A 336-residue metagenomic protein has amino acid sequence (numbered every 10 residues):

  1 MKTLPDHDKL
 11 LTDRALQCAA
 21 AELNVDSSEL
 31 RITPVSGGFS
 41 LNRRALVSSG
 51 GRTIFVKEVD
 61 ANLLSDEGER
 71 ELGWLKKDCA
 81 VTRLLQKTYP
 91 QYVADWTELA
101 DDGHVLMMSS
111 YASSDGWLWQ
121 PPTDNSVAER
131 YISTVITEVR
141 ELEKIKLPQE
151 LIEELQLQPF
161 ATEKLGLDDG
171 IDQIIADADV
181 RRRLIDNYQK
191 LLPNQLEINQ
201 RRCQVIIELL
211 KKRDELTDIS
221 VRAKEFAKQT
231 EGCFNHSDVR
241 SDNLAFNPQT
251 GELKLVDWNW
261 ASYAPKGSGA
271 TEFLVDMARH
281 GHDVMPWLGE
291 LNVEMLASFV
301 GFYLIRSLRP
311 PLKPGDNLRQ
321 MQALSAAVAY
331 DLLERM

Functional and structural regions predicted by a protein language model:
M1-T33: Juxta-kinase regulatory segment immediately upstream of eukaryotic protein kinase catalytic domains
R14-S27, I145-H236, N247: An alpha-helical support segment within catalytic cores of ATP-dependent transferases
S40, I54-T97, T123-E138, M277: A conserved alpha-helical element in kinase catalytic cores
L41-V47: ATP phosphate-binding glycine-rich loop
G103-D115: Conserved short submotifs of the Hanks-type protein kinase catalytic core that shape the nucleotide-binding pocket
D115-E163: Conserved kinase catalytic-core helix
G232-F234, R240-S241, A245-N292: Active-site Asp-x-Gly
K266-L318, L324-L332: Active-site activation/catalytic loop segments of kinase-like enzymes and analogous catalytic loops in related
